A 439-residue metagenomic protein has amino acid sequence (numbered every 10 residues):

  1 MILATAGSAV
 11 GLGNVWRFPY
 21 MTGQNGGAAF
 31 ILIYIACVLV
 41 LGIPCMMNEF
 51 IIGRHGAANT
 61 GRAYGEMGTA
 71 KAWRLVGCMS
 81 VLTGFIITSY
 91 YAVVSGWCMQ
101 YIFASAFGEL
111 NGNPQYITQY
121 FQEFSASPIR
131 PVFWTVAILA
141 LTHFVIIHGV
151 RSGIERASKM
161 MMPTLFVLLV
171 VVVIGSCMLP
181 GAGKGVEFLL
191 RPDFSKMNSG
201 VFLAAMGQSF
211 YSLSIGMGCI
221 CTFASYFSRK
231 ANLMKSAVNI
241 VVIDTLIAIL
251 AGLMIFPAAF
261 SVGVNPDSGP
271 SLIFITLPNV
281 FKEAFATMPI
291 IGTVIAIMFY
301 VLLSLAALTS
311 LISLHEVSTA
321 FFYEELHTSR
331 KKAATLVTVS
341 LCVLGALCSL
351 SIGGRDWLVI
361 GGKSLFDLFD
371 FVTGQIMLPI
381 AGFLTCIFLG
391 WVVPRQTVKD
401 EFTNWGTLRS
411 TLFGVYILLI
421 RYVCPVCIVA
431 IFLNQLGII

Functional and structural regions predicted by a protein language model:
M1-I35, A224, K235-V238, V242-T245: Transmembrane helix-boundary motif of multi-pass solute transporters/channels
M1-T5, F30-I33, K71-F85, V132-I138 (+6 more regions): Select transmembrane alpha-helical segments in multipass membrane proteins
M1-W16, I43-F50, R54-M67, K71-C78 (+2 more regions): Membrane-interface "cap" regions at the ends of multi-pass membrane proteins
L3-G13, I87-T88, A92, A126-H148 (+4 more regions): Hydrophobic, membrane-embedded alpha-helices of multi-pass small-molecule transporters
Y20-N25, H55-M79, A92-G153, G183-A204 (+5 more regions): Inter-helical loop and helix-membrane interface segments of multi-pass membrane transporters/permeases
R62, S95-A126, Y226-K230, K235 (+5 more regions): Helix-loop-helix connectors at the membrane interface of multi-pass transporters/channels
T69, V76-V81, E325-T338, D370-I428: C-terminal membrane-solvent junction of multi-pass transporters and transport-like membrane proteins
E155, K159-L308, K332-A333: Membrane-embedded translocation segments of transport machinery
